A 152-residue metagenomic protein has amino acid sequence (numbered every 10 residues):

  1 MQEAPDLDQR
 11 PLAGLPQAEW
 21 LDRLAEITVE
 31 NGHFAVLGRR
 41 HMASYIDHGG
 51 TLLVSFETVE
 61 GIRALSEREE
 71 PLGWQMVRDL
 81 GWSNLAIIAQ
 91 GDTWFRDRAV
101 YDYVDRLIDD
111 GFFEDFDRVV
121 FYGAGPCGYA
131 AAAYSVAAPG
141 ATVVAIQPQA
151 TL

Functional and structural regions predicted by a protein language model:
L12-L80: Short, surface-exposed "cap/lid" segments of acyl-processing enzymes
G50-T51, W82, F116-R118, A141: Short coil/turn segments at beta-strand junctions that form active-site/ligand-binding loops
G81-I88: A fold-wide structural signal in alpha/beta-hydrolase
Q90-D117: Helix-loop module immediately N-terminal to the HCX5R catalytic loop in PTP-like cysteine phosphatase domains
D115-G125: Alpha/beta-hydrolase fold nucleophile elbow
G123-A133: Glycine-rich nucleophile elbow surrounding the catalytic serine of serine-hydrolase chemistry
A133-T142: Conserved hydrolase catalytic core segment
A145-L152: Active-site nucleophile loop of the alpha/beta-hydrolase fold
